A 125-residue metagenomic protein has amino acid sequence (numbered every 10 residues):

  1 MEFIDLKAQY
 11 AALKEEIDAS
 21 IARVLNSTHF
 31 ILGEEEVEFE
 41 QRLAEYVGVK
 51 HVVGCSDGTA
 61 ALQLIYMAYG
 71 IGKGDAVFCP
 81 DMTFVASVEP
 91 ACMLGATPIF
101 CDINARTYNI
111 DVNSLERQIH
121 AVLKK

Functional and structural regions predicted by a protein language model:
M1-G72, E116: Conserved PLP-binding active-site segment in aminotransferase class I/II-type PLP enzymes
M67-K125: PLP-dependent aminotransferase-like
